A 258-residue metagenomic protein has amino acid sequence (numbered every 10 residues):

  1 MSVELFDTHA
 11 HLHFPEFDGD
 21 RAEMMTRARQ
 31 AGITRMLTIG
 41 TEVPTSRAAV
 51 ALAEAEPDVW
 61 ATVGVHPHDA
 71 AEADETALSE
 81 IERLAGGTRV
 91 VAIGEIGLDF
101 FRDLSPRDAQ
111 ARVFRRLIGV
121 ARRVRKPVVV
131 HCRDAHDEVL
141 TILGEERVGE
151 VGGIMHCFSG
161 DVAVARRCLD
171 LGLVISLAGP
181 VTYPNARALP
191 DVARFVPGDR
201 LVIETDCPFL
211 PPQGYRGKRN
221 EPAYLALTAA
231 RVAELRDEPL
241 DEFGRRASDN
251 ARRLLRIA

Functional and structural regions predicted by a protein language model:
M1-A258: Mid-domain alpha/beta scaffold segments of enzyme catalytic cores
